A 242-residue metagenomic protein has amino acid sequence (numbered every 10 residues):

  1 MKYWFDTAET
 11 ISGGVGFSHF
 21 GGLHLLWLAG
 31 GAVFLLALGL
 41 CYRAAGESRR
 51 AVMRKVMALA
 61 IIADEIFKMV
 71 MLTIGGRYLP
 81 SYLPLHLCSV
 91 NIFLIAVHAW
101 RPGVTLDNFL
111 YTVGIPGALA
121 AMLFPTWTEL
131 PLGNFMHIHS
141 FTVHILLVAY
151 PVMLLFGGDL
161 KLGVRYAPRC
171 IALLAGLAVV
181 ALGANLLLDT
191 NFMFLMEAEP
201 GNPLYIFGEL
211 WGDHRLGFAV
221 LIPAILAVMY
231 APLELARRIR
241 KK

Functional and structural regions predicted by a protein language model:
M1-A51: N-terminal topogenic module of multi-pass integral membrane proteins
S12-G31, P168-G176, L188-L226: Membrane-interface transmembrane-helix boundary segments in multi-pass integral membrane proteins
H24-G30, G76-C88, F109-Y111: Structural signature of hydrophobic alpha-helical transmembrane segments
L25, L83-L87, F135-A149, L216: Membrane-interface loop-to-helix entry segments
L26-R43, I61-F67, A178-L182, I222-A231: Hydrophobic core of alpha-helical transmembrane segments in multi-pass integral membrane proteins
L36-L40, I95, L146-G163: Alpha-helical transmembrane segments in multipass membrane proteins, preferentially the mid-helix core
Y42-R54, W100-L106, G158-A167, I239-R240: Membrane-interface helix-boundary motifs at transmembrane edges
K68-G75, L123-P131: Juxtamembrane "helix-exit" motif on the non-cytosolic side of transmembrane helices
